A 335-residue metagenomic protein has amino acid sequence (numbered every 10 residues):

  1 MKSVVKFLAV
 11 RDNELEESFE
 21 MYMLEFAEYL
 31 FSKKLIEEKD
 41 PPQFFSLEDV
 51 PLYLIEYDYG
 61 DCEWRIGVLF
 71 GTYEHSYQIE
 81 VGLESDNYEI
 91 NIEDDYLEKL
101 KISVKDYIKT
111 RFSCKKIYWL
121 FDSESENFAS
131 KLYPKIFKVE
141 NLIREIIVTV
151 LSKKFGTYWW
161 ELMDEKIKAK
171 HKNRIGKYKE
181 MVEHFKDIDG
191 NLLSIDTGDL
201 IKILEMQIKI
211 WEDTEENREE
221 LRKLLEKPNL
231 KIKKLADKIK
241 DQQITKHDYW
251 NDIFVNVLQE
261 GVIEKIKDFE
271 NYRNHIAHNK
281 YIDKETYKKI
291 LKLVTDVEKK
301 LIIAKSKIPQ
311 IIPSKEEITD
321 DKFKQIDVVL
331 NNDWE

Functional and structural regions predicted by a protein language model:
M1-E335: Amphipathic alpha-helical interface elements
